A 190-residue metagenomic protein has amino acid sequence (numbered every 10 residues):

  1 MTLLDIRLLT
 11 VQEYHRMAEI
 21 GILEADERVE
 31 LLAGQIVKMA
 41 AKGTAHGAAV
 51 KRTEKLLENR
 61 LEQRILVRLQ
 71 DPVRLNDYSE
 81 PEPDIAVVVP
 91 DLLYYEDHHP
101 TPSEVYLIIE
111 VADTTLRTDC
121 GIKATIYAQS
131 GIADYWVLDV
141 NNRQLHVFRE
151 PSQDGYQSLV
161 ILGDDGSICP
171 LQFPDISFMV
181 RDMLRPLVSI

Functional and structural regions predicted by a protein language model:
M1-I190: Gly/Pro/Ser/Thr-rich low-complexity, intrinsically disordered segments predominantly at protein N-termini
